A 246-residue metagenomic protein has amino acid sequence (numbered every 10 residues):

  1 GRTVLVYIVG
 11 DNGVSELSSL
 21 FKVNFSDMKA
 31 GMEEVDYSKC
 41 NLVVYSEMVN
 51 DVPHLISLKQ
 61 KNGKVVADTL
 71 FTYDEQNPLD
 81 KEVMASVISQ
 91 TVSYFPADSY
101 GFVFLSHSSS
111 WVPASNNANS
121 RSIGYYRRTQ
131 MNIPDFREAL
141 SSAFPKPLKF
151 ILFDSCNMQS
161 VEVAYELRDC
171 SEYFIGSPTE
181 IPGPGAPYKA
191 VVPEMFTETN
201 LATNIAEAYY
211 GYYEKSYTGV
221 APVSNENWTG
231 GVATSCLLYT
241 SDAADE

Functional and structural regions predicted by a protein language model:
G1-P96: N-terminal extension/subdomain marker
R2, D36-L42, P96-G101, P145-K149 (+1 more regions): Loop/turn elements at helix/coil->beta-strand transitions in domains of secreted/extracellular proteins
Y45-D68, S99, F104-R127: Surface-exposed loop and adjacent secondary-structure segments within mature catalytic domains
L70-D74, P78-D80, A206-T218: Extended, charge-rich low-complexity interaction segments
V103-V112, A118-A186: Catalytic cores of nucleophile-dependent amide-cleaving enzymes
P193-A202: Acidic, Ser/Thr-rich peripheral helices and adjacent loops at domain boundaries
A208-L237: A conserved mid-domain beta-alpha-beta active-site/ligand-binding segment of alpha/beta enzyme cores
Y239-E246: Conserved small/polar residues in nucleotide/adenosyl-binding loops
